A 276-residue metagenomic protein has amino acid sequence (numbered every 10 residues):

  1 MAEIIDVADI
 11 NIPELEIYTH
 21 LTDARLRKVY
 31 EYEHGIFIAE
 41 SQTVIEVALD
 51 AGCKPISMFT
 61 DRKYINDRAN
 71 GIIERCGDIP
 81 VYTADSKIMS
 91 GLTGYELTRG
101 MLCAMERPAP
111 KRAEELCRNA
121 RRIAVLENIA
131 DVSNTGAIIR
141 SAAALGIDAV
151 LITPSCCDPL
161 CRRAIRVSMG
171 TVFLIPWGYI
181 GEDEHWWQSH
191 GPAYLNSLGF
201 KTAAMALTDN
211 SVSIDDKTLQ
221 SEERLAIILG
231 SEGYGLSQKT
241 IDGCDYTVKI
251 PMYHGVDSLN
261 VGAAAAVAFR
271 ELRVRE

Functional and structural regions predicted by a protein language model:
M1-R68, C156-C157: Boundary-proximal intrinsically disordered activation/regulatory segments immediately upstream of a helical core
I4-N11, P80-D85, I175-W187, V248: Short acidic-hydrophobic, aromatic-tinged amphipathic segments that line or gate anion-handling sites
D67-D78, T240: Short, aromatic/basic amphipathic alpha-helical patches
R75-G94: A glycine-rich helix N-cap at a beta->alpha junction
M101-C103, S141-L145, P159-F173, Q238-E276: Structured adenosyl-cofactor binding patch, chiefly the S-adenosyl-L-methionine
A109-N210: RNA substrate-binding interface of SAM-dependent RNA methyltransferases
A203-H254: Active-site/ligand-binding-proximal alpha/beta "capping" segment
